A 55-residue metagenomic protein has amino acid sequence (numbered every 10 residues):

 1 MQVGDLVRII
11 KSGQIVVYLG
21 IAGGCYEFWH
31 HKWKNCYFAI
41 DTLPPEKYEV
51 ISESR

Functional and structural regions predicted by a protein language model:
V3-L6, I10-P45, V50-S52: Basic/aromatic-rich interaction segments and small domains that mediate binding to polyanionic partners
R55: Mixed-charge, Lys/Arg-enriched low-complexity segments
